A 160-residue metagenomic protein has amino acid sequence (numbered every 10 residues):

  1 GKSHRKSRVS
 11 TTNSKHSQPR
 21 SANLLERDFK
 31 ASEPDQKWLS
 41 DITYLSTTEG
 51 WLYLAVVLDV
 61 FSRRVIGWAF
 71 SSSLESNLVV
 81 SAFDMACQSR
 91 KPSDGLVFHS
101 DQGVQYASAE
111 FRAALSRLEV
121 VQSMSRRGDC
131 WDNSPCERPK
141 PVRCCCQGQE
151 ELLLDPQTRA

Functional and structural regions predicted by a protein language model:
G1-A160: Charged DNA-binding/catalytic regions of mobile-element recombinases
